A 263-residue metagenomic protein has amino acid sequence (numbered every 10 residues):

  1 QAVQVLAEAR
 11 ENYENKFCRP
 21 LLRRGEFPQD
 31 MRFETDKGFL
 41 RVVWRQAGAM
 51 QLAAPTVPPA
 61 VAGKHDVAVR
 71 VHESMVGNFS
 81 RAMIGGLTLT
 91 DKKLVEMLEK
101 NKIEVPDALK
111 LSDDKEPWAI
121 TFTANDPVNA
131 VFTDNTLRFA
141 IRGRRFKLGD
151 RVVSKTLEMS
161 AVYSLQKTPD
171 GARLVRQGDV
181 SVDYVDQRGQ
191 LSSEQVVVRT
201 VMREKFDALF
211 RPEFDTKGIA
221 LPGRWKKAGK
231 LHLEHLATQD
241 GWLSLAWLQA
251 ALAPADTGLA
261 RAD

Functional and structural regions predicted by a protein language model:
Q1-G178, D183-D263: Extended, low-charge, aliphatic-rich alpha-helical segments
